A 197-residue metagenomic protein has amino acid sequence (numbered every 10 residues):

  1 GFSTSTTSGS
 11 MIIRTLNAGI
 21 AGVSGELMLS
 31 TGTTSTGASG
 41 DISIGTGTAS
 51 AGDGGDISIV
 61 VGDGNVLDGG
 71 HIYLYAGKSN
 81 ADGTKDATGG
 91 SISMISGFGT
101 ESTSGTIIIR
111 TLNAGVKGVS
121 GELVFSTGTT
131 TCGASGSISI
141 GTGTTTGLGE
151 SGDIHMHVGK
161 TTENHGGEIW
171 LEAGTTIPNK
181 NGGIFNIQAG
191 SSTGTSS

Functional and structural regions predicted by a protein language model:
G1-S197: Surface-exposed, glycine- and small/polar-enriched segments that build interaction surfaces at terminal
